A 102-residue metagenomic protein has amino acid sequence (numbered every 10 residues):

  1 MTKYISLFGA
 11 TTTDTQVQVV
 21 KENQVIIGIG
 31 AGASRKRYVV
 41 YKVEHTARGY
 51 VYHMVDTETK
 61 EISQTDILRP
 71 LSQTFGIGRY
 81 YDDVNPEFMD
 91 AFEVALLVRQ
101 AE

Functional and structural regions predicted by a protein language model:
T2-I5, M54, G78-Y80: Short polybasic amphipathic segments
T2-V19: Mixed-charge, Lys/Arg-rich low-complexity intrinsically disordered regions
Y4, N23, E44, L71-Q73: N-terminal start and proteolytic maturation junction detector
F8, K60-E102: Intrinsically disordered, low-complexity, charged/polar segments
V17-G30: Short coil-to-beta transition motif at edge beta-strands of beta-rich domains
A31-R35: Short, charged beta-turn/beta-strand-edge "cap" motif at the junction between a beta-strand and an adjacent loop
K36-E44: Short beta-strand-centered aromatic/proline hotspots
E44-Q64: Basic/aromatic-rich interaction segments and small domains that mediate binding to polyanionic partners
